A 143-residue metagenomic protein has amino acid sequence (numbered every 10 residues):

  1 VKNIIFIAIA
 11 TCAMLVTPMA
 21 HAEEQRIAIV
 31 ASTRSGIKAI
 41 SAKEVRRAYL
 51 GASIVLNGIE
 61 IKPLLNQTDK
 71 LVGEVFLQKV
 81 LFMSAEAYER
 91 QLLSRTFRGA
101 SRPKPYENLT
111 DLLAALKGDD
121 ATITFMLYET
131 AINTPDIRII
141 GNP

Functional and structural regions predicted by a protein language model:
V1-A8: Bacterial N-terminal signal peptides that target proteins for export
A8-T11, A20: Cleavable N-terminal signal peptides
A22-P143: Flexible loop/hinge segments at secondary-structure junctions
